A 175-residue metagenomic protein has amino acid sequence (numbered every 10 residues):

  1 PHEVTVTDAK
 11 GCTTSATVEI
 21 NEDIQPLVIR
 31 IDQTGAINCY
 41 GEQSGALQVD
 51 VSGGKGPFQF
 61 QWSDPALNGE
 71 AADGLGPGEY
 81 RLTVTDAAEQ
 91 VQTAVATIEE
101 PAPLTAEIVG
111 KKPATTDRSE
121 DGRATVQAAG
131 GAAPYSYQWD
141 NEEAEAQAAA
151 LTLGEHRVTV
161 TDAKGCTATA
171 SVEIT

Functional and structural regions predicted by a protein language model:
P1-T175: Proline- and Ser/Thr-rich low-complexity, intrinsically disordered segments
